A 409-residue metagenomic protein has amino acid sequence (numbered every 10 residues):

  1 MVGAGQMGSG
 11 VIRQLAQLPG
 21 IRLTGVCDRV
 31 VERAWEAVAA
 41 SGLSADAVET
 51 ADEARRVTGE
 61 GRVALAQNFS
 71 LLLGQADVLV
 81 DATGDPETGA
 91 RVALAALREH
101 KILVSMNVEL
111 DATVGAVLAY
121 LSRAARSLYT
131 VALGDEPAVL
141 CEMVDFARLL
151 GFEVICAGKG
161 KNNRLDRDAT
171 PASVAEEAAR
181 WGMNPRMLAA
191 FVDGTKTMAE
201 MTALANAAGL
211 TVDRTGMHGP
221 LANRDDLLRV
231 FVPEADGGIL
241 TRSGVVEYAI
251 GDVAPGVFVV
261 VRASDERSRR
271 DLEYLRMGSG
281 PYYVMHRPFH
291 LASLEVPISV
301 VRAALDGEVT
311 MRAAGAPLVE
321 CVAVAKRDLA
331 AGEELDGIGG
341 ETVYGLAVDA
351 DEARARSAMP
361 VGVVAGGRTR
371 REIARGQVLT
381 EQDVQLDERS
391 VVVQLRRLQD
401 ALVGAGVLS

Functional and structural regions predicted by a protein language model:
M1-A95: N-terminal glycine-/serine-/threonine-rich beta1-alpha1-beta2 phosphate-ribose binding loop of Rossmann-like
A4, D28-R29, G84-D85, K101 (+5 more regions): Short, ordered loop/turn segments at secondary-structure junctions
E32-R33, L110-A119, E136-L140, K161-L165 (+1 more regions): Short gly/pro/ser/thr-enriched loop/turn and capping motifs at secondary-structure boundaries
V38-A39, G115-L118, C141-F146, K159 (+4 more regions): Short acidic, glycine/serine/threonine-rich loops at helix termini
T83-E99, M106-D135: Rossmann-fold NAD(P)-binding glycine/threonine-rich loop
S122-R126, T130-K196: Rossmann-like NAD(P)H-binding beta-loop-alpha module
E176-S409: C-terminal catalytic/substrate-binding lobe primarily of soluble NAD(P)-dependent oxidoreductases
